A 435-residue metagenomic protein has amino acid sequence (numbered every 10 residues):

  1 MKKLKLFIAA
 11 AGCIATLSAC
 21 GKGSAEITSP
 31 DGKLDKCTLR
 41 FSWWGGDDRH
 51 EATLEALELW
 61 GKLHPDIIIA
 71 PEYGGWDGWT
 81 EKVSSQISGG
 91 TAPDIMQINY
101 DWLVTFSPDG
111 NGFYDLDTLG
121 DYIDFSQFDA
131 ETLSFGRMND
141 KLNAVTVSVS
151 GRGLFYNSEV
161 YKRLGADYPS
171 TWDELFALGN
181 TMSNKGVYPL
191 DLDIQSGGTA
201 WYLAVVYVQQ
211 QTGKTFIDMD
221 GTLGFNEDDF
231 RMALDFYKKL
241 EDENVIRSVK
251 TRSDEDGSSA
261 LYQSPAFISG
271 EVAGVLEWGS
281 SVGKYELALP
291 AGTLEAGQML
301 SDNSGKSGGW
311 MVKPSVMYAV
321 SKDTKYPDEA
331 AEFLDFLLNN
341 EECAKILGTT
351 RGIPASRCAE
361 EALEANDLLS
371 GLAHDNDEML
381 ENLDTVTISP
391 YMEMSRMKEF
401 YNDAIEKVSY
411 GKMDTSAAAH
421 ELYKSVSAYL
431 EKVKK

Functional and structural regions predicted by a protein language model:
M1-R40, K62, C358, H420 (+1 more regions): Short, low-complexity disordered leader/linker segments with a strong preference for bacterial N-terminal type II
D31-G32, D117-F128, I194, Q211-M232 (+6 more regions): Short, solvent-exposed loop/beta-turn-alpha elements that line the ligand-binding surface or hinge of extracytoplasmic
A56-F128, F135-R137, E159-S170, P265-S269 (+4 more regions): Extracytoplasmic "Venus flytrap"/periplasmic binding protein-like
E58, K62, I68-A70, R163-L164 (+2 more regions): Extracytoplasmic/periplasmic substrate-recognition and gating elements
S85-Q86, P93-D94, I123-V160, Y188-P189 (+3 more regions): A structural signal for short loop-to-beta-strand junctions that line the ligand-binding cleft of periplasmic/secreted
N99-R152, D167, F176, L203 (+4 more regions): Hinge/lid segment of periplasmic solute-binding proteins
G179-M182, T222-D254: Glycine-centered hinge/linker elements that transmit conformational signals in sensory and ligand-binding systems
G297, G348-D403, K407: Long, aromatic- and glycine/proline-rich binding clefts that accommodate carbohydrate-like moieties
